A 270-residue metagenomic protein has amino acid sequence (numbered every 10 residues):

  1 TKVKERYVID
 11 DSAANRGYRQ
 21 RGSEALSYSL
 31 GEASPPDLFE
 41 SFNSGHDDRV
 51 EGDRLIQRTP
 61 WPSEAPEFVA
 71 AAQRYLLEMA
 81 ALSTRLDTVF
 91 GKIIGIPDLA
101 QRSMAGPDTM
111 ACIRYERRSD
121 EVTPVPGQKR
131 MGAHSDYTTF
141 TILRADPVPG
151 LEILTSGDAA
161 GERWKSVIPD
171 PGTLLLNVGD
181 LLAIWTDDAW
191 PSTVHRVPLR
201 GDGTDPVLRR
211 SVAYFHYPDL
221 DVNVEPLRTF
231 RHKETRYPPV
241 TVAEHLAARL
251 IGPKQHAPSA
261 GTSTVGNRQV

Functional and structural regions predicted by a protein language model:
T1-V270: Peripheral, non-catalytic segments flanking oxidoreductase cores
